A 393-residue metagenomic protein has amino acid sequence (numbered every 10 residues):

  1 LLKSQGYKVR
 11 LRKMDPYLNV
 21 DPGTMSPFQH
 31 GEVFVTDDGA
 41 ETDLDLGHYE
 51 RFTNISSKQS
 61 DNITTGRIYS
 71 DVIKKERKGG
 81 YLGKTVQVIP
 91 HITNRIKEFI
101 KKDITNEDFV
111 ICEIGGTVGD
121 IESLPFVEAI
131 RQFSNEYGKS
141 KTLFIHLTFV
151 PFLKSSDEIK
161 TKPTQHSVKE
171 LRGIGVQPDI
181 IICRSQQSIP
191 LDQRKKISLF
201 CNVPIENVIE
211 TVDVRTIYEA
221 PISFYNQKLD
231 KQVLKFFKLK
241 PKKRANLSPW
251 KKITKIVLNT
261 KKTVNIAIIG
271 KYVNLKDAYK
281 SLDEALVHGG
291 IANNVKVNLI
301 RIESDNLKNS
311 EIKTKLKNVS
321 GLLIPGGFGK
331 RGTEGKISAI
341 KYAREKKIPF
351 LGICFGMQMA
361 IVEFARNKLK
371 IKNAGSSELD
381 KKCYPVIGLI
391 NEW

Functional and structural regions predicted by a protein language model:
L1-S4, N318-W393: Cysteine-nucleophile active-site neighborhood
L1-V295, S304-G321, G329, K336-Y342 (+1 more regions): Flexible phosphate-sensing "switch/lid" loops adjacent to ATP/NTP-binding sites across phosphate-transfer
I300-I302: Structural recognition of alpha-helix starts/caps
